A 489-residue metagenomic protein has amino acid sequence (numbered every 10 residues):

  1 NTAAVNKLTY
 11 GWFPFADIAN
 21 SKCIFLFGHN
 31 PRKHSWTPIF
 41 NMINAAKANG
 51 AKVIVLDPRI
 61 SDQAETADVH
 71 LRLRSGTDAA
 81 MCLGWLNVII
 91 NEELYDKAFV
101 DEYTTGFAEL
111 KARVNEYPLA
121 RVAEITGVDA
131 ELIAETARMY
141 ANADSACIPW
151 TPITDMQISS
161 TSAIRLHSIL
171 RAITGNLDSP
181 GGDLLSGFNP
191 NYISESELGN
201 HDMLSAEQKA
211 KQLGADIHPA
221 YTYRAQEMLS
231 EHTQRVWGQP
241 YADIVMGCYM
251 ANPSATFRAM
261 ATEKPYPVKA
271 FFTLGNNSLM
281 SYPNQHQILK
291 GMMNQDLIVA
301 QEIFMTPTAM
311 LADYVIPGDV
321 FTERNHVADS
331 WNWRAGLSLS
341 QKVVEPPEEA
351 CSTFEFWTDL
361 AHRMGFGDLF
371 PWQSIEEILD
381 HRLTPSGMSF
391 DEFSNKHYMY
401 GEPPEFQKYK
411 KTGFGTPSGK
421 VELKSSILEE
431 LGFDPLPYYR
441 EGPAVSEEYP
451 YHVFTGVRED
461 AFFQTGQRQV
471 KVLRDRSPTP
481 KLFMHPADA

Functional and structural regions predicted by a protein language model:
N1-N44, N49-I54, A79-L83, A172-M310 (+2 more regions): Extended redox/cofactor-interaction regions of prokaryotic respiratory oxidoreductases
T9-F15, N30-H34, H70-T77, A98-D101 (+7 more regions): Alpha-helix capping and helix-loop boundary segments enriched in small/acidic/polar residues
F27, T66-A67, Y117-R121, P149-T154 (+1 more regions): Flexible glycine/proline-enriched surface loops and loop-helix/loop-strand junctions
F40-A51, L94-D101, R324, A328-C351: P-loop/Walker A phosphate-binding loop and immediately adjacent motor/lid segment at beta-alpha junctions
G50, I54, R59-D144: Long, well-ordered, tryptophan-enriched scaffold segments
R59-D62, T306-S340: Flexible glycine/proline-rich, aromatic-decorated loop/lid segments
L94-A130, K209-I244, V343-S418, E422 (+1 more regions): N-terminal leader/propeptide and maturation segments of large enzyme subunits in energy/redox metabolism and hydrolases
I125-V128, T151-I158, P190-Y192, G275-L279: Conserved short loop/turn motifs at secondary-structure junctions
